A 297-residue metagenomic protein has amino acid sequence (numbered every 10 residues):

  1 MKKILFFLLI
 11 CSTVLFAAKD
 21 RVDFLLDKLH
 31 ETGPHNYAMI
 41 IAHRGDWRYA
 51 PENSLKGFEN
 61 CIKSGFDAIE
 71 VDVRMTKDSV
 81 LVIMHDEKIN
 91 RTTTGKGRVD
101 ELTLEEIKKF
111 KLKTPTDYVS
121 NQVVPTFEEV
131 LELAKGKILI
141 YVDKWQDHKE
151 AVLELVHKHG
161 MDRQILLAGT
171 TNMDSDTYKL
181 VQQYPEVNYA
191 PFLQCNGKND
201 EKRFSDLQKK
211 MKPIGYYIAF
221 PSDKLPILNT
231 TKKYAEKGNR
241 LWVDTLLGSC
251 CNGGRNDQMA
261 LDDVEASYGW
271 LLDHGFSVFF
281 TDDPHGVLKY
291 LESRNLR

Functional and structural regions predicted by a protein language model:
I4-T13: Sec-dependent N-terminal signal peptides
A17-R297: Phosphate-group recognition and catalysis centered on beta-loop-alpha active-site segments
